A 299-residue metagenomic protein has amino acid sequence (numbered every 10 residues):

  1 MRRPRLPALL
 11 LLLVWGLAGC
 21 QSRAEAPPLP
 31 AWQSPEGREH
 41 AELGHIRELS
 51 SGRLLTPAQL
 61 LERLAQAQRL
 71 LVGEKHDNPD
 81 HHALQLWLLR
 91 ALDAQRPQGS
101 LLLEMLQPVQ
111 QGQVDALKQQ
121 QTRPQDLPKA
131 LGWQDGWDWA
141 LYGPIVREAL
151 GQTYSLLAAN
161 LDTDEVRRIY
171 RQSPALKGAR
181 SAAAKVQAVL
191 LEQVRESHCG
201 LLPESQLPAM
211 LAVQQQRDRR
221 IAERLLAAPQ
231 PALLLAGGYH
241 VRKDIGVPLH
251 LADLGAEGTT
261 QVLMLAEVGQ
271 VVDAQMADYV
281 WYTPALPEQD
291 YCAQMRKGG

Functional and structural regions predicted by a protein language model:
M1-A8: Bacterial N-terminal signal peptides that target proteins for export
L12, C20-A67: N- or domain-start disorder-to-order transition segments that initiate the globular core
A26-P35, Q216, R220-L226, H240-G299: C-terminal regions of proteins
G52-D93: Zymogen propeptides
H76-A83, W87-L102, P108-L117: Membrane-embedded segments
S100, G112-A228: A substrate-binding/cap region within the structured catalytic cores of diverse enzymes
S100-L106, Q261-A266: Short internal beta-strands
